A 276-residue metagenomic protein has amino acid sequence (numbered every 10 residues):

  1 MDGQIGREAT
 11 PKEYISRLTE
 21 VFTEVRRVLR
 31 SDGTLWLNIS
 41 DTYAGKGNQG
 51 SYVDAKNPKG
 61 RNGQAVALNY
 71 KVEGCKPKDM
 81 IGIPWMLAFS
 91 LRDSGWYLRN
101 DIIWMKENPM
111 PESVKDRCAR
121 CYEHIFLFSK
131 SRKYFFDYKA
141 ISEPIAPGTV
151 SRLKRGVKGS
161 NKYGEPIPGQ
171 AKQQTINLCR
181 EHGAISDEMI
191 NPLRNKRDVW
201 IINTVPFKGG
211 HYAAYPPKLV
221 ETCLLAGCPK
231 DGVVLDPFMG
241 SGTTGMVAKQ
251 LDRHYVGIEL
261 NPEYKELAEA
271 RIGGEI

Functional and structural regions predicted by a protein language model:
M1-E275: Core catalytic lobe of class I
